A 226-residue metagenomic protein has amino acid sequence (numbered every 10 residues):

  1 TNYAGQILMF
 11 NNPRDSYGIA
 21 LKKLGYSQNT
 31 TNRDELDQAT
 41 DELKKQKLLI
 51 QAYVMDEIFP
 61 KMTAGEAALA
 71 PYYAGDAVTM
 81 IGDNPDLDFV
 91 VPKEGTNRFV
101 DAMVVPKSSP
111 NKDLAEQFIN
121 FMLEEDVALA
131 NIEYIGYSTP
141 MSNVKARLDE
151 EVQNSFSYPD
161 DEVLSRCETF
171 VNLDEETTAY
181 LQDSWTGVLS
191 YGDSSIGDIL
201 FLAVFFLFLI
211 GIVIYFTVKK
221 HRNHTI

Functional and structural regions predicted by a protein language model:
T1-E66: Extracytoplasmic ligand-binding site segments that recognize negatively charged/polar headgroups
L36-K44, D83-K107: Periplasmic-binding protein-like
I58-K61, A77, A115, A128: Short, hydrophobic alpha-helical packing/hinge segments within bilobed ligand-binding/sensory domains
T63-A64, L69-D86: A ligand-binding cleft/hinge motif common to bilobed small-molecule-binding domains
T79-V91, E150-S155: Ligand-binding "clamshell"
P106-R166: Mature extracytoplasmic/periplasmic domains
E162-I226: Conserved C-terminal helix/tail region of periplasmic/extracytoplasmic solute-binding proteins
